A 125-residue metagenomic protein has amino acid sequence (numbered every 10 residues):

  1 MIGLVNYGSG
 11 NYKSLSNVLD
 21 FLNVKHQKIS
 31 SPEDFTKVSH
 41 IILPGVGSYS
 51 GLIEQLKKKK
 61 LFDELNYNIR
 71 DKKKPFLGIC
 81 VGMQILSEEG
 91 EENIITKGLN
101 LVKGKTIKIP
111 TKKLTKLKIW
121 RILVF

Functional and structural regions predicted by a protein language model:
M1, K25-K37: Short acidic low-complexity segments
I2-V24: N-terminal beta1-alpha1 ligand-phosphate binding loop
G8, P32, K105: Residues in the short beta-alpha loop(s) of Rossmann-like NAD(P)-binding domains
G10, E33, G47: Short alpha-helical
F21-K28, K59, I122-F125: Short gly/ser/thr-rich secondary-structure transition/capping motifs
K25, H40, P75-L77: Structural signature of beta-strand start/N-cap positions in the alpha/beta core of ABC transporter nucleotide-binding
F35-G45: Short acidic/histidine-rich motifs immediately flanking catalytic phosphotransfer sites in two-component signaling
G47-L123: Cysteine-nucleophile active-site neighborhood
